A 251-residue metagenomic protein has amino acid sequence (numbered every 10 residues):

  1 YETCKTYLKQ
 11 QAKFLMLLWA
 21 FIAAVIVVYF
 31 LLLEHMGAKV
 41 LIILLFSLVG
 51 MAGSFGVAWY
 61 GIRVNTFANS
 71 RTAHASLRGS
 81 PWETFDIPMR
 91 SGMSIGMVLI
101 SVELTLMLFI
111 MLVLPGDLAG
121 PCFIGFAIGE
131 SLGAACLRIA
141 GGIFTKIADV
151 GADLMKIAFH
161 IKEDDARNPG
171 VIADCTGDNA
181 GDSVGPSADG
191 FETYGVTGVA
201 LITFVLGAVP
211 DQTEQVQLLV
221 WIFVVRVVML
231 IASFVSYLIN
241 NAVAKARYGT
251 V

Functional and structural regions predicted by a protein language model:
Y1-V251: Hydrophobic, small-residue-rich transmembrane alpha-helices and their short perimembrane loops in multi-pass membrane
